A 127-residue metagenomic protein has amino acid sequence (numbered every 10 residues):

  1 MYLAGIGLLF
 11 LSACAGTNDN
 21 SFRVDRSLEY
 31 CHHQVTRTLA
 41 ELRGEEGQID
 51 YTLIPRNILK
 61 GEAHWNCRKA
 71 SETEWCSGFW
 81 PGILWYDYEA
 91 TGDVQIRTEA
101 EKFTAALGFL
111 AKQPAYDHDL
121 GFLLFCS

Functional and structural regions predicted by a protein language model:
M1-I6: Sec-dependent signal peptide recognition, specifically the positively charged N-region followed immediately by
S12-A13: C-terminal motif of bacterial Sec signal peptides marking the signal peptidase cleavage site
G16-S127: Glycan-recognition and catalytic cores of secretory/periplasmic carbohydrate-active enzymes
